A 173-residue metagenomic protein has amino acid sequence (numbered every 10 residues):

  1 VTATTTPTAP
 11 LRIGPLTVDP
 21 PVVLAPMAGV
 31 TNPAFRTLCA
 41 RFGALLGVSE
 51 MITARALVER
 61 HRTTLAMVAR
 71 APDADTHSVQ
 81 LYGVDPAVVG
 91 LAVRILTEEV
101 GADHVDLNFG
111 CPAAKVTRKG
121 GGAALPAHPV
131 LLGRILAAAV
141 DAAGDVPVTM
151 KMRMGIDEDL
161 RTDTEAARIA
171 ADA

Functional and structural regions predicted by a protein language model:
V1-V22, A28, P33-A34, P147 (+1 more regions): Alpha/beta catalytic cores of nucleotide-metabolism and tRNA/nucleoside-modifying enzymes
A3-R12, M27-D103: Glycine-rich, positively charged N-terminal anion/phosphate-binding segment
L11-V23, R55-T76, C111-G121, D145-M154: N-terminal small/glycine-rich loop or linker at the start of catalytic domains across soluble metabolic enzymes
V18, P33, G47, E59 (+7 more regions): Functionally constrained cores in energy, signaling, and assembly domains
R41, A87-A173: Alpha/beta enzyme core
